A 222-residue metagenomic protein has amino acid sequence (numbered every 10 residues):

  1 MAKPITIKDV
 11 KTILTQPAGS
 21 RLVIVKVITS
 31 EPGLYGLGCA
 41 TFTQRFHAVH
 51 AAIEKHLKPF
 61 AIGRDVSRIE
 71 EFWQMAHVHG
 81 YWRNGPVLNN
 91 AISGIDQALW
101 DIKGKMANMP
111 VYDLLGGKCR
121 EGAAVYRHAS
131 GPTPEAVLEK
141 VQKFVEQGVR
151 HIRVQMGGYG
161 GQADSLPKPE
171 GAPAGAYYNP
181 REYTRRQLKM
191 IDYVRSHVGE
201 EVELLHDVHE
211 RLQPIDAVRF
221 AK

Functional and structural regions predicted by a protein language model:
M1-F42: Structured beta-strand/loop patches that form or line metal/cofactor-binding pockets in enzymes
D9-V10, L22, P32, L37 (+5 more regions): Ligand-binding pocket scaffold of soluble enzyme catalytic domains
E31-M106: Metal- or metallocofactor-binding catalytic centers and their adjacent structured scaffolds across diverse enzyme
A98-A107, L138, Q142-E146: Alpha-helical scaffold segments that flank or form the walls of functional sites
L114-R120: Flexible hinge/switch segments at interdomain interfaces of large molecular machines
G122-A123, R127-K222: Metal-dependent enolase-superfamily TIM-barrel catalytic cores that perform enediolate-based chemistry
